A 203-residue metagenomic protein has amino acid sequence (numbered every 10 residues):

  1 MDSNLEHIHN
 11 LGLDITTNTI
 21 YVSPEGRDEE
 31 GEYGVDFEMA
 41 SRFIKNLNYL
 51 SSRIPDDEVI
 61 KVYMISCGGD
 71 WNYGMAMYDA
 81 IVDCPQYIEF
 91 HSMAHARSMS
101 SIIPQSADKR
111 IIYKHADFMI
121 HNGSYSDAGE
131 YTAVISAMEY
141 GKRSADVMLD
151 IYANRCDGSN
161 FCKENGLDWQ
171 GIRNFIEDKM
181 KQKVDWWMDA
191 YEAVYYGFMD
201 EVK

Functional and structural regions predicted by a protein language model:
M1-K203: Terminal-region recognition feature
